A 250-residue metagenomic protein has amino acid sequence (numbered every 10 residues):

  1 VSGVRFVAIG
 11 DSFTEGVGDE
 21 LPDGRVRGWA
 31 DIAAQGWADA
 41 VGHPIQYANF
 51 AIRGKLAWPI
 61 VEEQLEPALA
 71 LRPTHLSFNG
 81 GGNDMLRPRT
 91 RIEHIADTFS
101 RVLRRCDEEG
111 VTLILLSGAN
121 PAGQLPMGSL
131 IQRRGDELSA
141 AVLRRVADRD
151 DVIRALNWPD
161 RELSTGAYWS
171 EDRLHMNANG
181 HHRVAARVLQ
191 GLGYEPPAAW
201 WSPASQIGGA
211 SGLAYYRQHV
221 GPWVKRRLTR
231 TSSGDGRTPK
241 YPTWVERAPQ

Functional and structural regions predicted by a protein language model:
V1-R53, L65-R72: Serine-esterase "nucleophile elbow" of acetyl-processing enzymes
V7-A8, A48-N49, H75-N79, I114-S117: Structural recognition of the beta-strand scaffold that forms the well-ordered cores of secreted hydrolase catalytic
E15-D19, H43, A57-H94, N120-P121: Oxyanion-hole/transition-state-stabilizing segment in secreted/luminal serine hydrolases and related acyltransferases
D19-G24, T90-E93, G128-Q132, S170-E171: Short glycine-enriched, charge-decorated loop/helix-capping segments at active-site entrances that position
L65, F99-L103, S139: Generic structural signal for well-ordered alpha-helices, preferentially at hydrophobic/aromatic core positions
E108-L113: A short helix->loop->beta-strand "cap" motif at the edges of active sites that frequently abuts
G123-W158, A178-H181: Substrate-gating cap/lid alpha-helix
D172-H175, N179-Q250: Conserved catalytic region of serine esterases and O-acyltransferases that act on ester linkages in lipids
